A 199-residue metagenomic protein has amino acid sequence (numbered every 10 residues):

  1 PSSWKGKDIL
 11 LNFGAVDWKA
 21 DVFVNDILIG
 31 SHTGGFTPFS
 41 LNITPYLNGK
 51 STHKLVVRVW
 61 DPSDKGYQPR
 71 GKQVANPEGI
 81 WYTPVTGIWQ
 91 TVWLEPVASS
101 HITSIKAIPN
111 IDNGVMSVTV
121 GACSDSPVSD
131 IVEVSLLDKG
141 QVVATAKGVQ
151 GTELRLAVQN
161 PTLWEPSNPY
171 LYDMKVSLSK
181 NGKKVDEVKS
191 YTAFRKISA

Functional and structural regions predicted by a protein language model:
P1-H101, S126, S190-Y191: Accessory beta-strand-rich segments of carbohydrate-active enzymes
A20-D26, L136, L178, A199: Short aromatic-centered micro-motifs
V24, V115-G148, L154, M174: Beta-strand-rich binding/interaction modules
L28-G30, A144, D186: A structural microfeature
L41-L47, L154-P169: Signal that preferentially marks extracellular ectodomain short beta-strand elements of beta-sandwich modules
H53-V57, N168-K180: Short, aromatic- and glycine-rich surface loops/edge beta-strands on solvent-exposed regions
P96-P127: Surface beta-strand/loop "capping" patches
I105-K106, K175-A199: N-terminal carbohydrate-binding accessory modules
